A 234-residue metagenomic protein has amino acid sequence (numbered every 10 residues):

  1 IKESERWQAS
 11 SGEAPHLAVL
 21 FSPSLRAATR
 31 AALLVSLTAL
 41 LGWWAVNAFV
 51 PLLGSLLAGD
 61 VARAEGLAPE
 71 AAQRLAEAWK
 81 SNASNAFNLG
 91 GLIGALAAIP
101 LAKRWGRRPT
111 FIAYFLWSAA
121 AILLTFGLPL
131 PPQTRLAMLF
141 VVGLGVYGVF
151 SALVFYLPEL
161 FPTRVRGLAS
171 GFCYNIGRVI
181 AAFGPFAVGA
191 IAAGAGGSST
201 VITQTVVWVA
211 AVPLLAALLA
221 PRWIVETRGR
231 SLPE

Functional and structural regions predicted by a protein language model:
I1-A18, R230-E234: Flexible cytoplasmic inter-helical loops of multi-pass small-molecule transporters
R26-L92, A181-P185: Extracytoplasmic gate region of multi-pass secondary transporters
G54-S55, L101-A102, V188-G197: Interfacial helix-cap and linker-helix signal at transmembrane-aqueous boundaries of multi-pass secondary transporters
G94-G106: Helix-to-loop junctions at the C-terminal end of transmembrane segments in multipass secondary transporters
R104-F115: Cytoplasmic membrane-interface "Motif A"-like loop-to-helix N-cap segments of 12-TM Major Facilitator Superfamily
L116-L130: C-terminal ends and interior cores of transmembrane alpha-helices in multi-pass membrane transporters/permeases
L128, A210-E234: Multi-pass alpha-helical transporter architecture, strongest for 12-TM Major Facilitator/SLC carriers used
A193-A211: A membrane-interface helix-boundary motif in multi-pass transporters
